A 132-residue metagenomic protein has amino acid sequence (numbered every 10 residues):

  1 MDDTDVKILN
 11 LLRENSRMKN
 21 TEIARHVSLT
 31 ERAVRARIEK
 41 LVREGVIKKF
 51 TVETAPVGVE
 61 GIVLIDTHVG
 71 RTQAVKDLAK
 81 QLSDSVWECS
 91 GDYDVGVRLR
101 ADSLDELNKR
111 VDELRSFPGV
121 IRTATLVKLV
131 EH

Functional and structural regions predicted by a protein language model:
M1-H132: A compositional/biophysical signature of low hydrophobicity enriched in polar/charged and small residues
